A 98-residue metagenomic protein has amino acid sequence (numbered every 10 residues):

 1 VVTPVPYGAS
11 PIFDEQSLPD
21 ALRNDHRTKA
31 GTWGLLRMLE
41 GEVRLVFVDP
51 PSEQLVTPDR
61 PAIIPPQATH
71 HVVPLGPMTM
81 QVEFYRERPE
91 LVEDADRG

Functional and structural regions predicted by a protein language model:
V2-T32: N-terminal first-folded block
T3, A9-Q16, V82-G98: Double-stranded beta-helix
A30-L45: Short, conserved beta-strand element in jelly-roll/cupin
L45-F47, V82: Short hydrophobic/aromatic-rich beta-strand segments that constitute the beta-sheet cores of beta-sandwich/beta-barrel
P50-Q67: Short acidic-glycine-tyrosine-enriched beta hairpin
P66-E90: Ligand-binding loop in jelly-roll beta-barrel domains
